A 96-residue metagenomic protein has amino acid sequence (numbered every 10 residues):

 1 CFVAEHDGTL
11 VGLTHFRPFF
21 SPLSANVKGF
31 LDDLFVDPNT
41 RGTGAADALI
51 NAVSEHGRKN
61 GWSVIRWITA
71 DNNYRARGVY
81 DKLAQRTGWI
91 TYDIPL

Functional and structural regions predicted by a protein language model:
C1-N26, I50, H56, T87 (+1 more regions): Acetyl-CoA-dependent GNAT
L10, D47, N51, K59 (+2 more regions): Conserved active-site alpha-helix within GNAT-family acetyltransferase domains
R17, D37, I68: Conserved residues at the C-terminal ends of beta-strands
F19-S21, N39, N72: Short coil/turn motifs at secondary-structure junctions
S24-K28, T43-G44: Non-catalytic, surface-exposed connector residues within folded enzymatic/regulatory domains
N26-P38, I90: Conserved acetyl-CoA binding element of GNAT-fold acetyltransferases
L31, I65-T69: Conserved hydrophobic beta-strand within the GNAT/NAT acetyltransferase core sheet that lines the active-site cleft
D37-T43, A48-V64: Conserved acyl-CoA
